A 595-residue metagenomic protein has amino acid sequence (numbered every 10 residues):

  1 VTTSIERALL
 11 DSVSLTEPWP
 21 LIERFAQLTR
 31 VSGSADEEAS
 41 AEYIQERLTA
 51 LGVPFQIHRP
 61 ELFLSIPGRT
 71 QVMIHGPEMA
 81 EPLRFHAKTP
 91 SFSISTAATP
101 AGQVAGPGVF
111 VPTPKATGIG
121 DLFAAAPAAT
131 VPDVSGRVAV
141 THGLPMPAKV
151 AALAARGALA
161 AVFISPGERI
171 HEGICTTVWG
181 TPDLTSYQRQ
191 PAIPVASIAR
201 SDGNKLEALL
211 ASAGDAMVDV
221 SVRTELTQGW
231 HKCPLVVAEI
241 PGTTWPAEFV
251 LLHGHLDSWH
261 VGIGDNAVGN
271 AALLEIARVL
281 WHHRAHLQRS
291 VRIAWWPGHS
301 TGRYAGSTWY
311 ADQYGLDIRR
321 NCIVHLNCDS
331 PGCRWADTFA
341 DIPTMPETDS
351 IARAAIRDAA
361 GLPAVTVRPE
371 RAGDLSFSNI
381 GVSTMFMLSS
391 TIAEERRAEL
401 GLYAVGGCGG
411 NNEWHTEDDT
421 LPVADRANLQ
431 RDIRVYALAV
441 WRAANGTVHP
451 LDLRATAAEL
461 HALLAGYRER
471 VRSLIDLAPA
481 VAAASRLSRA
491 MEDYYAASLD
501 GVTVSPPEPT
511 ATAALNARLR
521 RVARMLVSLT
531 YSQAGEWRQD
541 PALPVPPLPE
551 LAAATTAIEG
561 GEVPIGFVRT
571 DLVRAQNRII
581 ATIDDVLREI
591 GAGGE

Functional and structural regions predicted by a protein language model:
T2-S4, D11, L15, E23-S135: Noncatalytic luminal/extracellular "stalk/propeptide" segments of secretory-pathway proteins
T3, L15-R30, S34-D36, R47-F55 (+8 more regions): Catalytic-core environment of secreted peptidases
V13, I193-A196, G203, W245 (+3 more regions): Metal-dependent peptidase/peptidase-like ectodomains
H86-P194, P363: Extracellular/luminal Protease-associated
P90, I94-A125, P182-G264, E275-S290: Soluble metallo-hydrolase cores and metallopeptidase-like ectodomains found primarily in the secretory/periplasmic
A148, L235, S258-E347, L451-R454: Acidic/histidine-rich catalytic neighborhood of metal-dependent amide-processing enzymes
R292, E394-H461, T555-E595: His/Asp/Glu-rich mid-to-C-terminal helical/loop segments that flank catalytic regions of hydrolases
L453-R454, L460-G594: Mature extracytoplasmic or organellar-lumen-exposed domains after removal of signal/transit peptides
